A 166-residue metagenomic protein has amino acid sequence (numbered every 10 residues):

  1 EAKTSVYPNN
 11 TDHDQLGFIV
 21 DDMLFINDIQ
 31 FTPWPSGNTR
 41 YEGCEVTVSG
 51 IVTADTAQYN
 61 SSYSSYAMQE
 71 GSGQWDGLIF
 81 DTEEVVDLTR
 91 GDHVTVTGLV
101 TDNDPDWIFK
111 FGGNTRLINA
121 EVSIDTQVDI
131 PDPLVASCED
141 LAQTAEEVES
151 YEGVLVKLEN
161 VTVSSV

Functional and structural regions predicted by a protein language model:
E1-V6, T162-V166: Ser/Thr/Pro-rich, low-complexity mucin-like regions that serve as glycosylated stalks/linkers or repetitive adhesive
A2-N9, N103-D106: Short, solvent-exposed loop/turn segments at the edges of extracellular beta-sandwich modules
P8-V20: Terminal edge beta-strands and adjacent linker/stalk segments of extracellular immunoglobulin-superfamily beta-sandwich
I19-V166: OB-fold nucleic-acid-binding modules
